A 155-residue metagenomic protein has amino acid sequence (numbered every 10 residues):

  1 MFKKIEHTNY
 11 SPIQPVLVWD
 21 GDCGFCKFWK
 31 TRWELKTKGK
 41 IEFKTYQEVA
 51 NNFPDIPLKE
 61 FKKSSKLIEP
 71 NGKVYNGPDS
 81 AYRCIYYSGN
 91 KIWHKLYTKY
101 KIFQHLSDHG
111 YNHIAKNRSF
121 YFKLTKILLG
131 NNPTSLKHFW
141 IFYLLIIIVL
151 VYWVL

Functional and structural regions predicted by a protein language model:
M1-F2, E6-H7, L17, V49-N52 (+2 more regions): Short secondary-structure boundary micro-motifs
F2-K36: Local sequence-structure signature of Cys/Sec-based thiol-disulfide redox active-site neighborhoods
W19-F28, Q47-L58, G110: Charged, low-complexity, helix/coiled-coil-prone segments
K36-K38, K62: Short, well-ordered coil/turn elements that cap or connect secondary structure elements
K38-N52, L67-P70: Thiol-based oxidoreductase modules, predominantly thioredoxin-like and allied folds used for disulfide exchange
N52-I146: Thiol/selenol-based redox catalytic cores and closely related redox-interacting motifs
I148-L155: Juxtamembrane boundary at the C-terminal end of a transmembrane helix
